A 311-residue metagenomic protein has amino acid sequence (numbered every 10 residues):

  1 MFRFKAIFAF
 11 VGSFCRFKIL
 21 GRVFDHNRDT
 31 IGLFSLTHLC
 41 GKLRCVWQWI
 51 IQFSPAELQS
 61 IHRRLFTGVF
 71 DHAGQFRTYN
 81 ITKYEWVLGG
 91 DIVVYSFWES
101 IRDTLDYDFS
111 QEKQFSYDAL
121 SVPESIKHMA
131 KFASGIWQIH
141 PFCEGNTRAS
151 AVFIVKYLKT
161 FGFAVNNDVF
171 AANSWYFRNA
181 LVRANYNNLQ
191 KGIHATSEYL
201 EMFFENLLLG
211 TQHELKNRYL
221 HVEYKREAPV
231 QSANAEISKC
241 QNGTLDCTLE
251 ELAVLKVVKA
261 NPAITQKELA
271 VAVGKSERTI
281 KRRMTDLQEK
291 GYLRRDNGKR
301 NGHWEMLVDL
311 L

Functional and structural regions predicted by a protein language model:
M1-L311: FIC/Doc superfamily catalytic core
